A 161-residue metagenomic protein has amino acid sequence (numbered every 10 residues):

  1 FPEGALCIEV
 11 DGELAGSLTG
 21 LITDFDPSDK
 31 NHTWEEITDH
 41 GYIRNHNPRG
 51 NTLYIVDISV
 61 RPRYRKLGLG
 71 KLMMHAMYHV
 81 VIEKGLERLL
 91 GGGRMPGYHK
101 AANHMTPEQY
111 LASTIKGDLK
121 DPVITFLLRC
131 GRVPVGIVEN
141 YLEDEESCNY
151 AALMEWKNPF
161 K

Functional and structural regions predicted by a protein language model:
G4-L18: Conserved beta-hairpin
G4-L6, N51, C148-M154: Short beta-strand micro-motifs in enzyme catalytic cores
V10, G41-N45, M74-L86: Short amphipathic alpha-helices and their capping/turn segments at secondary-structure boundaries
L18-D57, H75, M95-P122, L128 (+1 more regions): Conserved acyl-donor/pantetheine-binding loop and adjacent beta-alpha core of acyl/acetyltransferases and related
V60, K66-V81, L90-G91: Conserved acetyl-CoA-binding loop-helix of GNAT-fold acetyltransferases
K71-V81, V135-K161: C-terminal/domain-terminus segments
L86, L128-I137: Conserved acetyl-CoA-binding loop of GNAT-fold acetyltransferases
